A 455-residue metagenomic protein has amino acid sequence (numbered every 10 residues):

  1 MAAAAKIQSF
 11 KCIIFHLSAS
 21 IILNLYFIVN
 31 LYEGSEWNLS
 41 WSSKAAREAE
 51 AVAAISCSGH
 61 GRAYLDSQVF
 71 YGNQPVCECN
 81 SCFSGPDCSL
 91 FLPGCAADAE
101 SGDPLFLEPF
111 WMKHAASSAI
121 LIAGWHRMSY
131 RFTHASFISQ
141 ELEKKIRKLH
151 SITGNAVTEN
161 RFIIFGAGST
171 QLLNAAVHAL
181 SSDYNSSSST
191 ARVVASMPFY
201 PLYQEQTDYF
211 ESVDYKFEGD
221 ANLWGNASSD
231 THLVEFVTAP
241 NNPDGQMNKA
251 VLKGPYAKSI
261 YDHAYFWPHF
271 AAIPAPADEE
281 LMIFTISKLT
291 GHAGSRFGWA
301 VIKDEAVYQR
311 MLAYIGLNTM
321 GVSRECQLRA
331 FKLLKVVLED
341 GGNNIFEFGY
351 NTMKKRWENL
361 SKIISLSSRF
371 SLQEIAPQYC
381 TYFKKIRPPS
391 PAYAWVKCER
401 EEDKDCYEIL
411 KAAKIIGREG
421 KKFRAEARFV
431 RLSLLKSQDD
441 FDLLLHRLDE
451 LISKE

Functional and structural regions predicted by a protein language model:
A2-A4: Context-dependent free N-terminus signature
I7-E33, F70, V76-E78, L92-E455: PLP-dependent class I/II
G34-A49: Membrane-proximal, acidic/low-complexity disordered segments on the non-cytosolic side of organellar membranes
A51-H60: Disulfide-braced loops of extracellular cysteine-rich modules
R62-Q68: Short amphipathic beta-strand and strand-loop transition segments with alternating hydrophobic
S84-G85: Glycine-centered motif in EGF-like
